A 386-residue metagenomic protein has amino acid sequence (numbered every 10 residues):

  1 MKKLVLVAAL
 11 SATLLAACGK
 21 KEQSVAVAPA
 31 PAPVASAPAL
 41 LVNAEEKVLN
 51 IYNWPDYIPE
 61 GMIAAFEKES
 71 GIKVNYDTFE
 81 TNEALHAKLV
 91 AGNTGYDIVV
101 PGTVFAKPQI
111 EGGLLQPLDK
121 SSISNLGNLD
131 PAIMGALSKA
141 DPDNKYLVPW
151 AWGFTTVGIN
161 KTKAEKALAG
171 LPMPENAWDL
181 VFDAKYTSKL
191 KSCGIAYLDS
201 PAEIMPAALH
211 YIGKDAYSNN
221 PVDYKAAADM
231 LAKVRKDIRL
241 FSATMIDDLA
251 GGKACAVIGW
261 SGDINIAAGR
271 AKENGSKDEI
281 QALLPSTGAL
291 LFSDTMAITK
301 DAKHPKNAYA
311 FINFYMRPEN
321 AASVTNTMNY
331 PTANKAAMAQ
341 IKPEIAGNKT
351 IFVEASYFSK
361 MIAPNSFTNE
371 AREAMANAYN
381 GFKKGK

Functional and structural regions predicted by a protein language model:
L14-L15: Bacterial Sec-type N-terminal signal peptides, specifically the leucine/valine-rich hydrophobic h-region
C18-K21: Bacterial signal peptide processing site
P31-Q109: Early extracytoplasmic/lumenal segment of secretory-pathway proteins
G95, V100-R239, A243-I246, A250-K253: Extracytoplasmic ligand-binding site segments that recognize negatively charged/polar headgroups
F105-P108, A256-K277: A ligand-binding cleft/hinge motif common to bilobed small-molecule-binding domains
Y224-A232, S276-A297: Periplasmic-binding protein-like
D294, T299-K360: Mature extracytoplasmic/periplasmic domains
A355-K386: Conserved C-terminal helix/tail region of periplasmic/extracytoplasmic solute-binding proteins
